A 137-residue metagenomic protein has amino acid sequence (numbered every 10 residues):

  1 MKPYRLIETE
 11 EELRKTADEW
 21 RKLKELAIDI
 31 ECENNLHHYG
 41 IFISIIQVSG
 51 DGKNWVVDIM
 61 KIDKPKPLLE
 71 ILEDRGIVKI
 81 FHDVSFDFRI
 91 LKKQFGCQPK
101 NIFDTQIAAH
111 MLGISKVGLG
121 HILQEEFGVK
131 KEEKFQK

Functional and structural regions predicted by a protein language model:
M1-H121: Conserved RNase H-like, two-metal-ion catalytic cores of nucleic-acid enzymes
H121-K137: A short, charged helix-loop
